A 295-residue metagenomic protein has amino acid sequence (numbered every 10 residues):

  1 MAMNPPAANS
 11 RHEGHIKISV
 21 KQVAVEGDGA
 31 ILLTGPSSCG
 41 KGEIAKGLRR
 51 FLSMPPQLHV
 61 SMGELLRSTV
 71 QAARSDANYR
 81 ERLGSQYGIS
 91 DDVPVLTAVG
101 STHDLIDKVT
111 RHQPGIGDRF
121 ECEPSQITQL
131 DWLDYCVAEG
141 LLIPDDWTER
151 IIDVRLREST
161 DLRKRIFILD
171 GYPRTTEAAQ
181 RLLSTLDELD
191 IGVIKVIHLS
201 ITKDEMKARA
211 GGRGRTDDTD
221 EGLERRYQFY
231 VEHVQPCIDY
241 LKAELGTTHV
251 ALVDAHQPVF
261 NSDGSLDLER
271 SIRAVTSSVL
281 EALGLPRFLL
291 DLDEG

Functional and structural regions predicted by a protein language model:
M1-G295: Glycine-rich phosphate-binding loop of ATP-dependent small-molecule kinases
